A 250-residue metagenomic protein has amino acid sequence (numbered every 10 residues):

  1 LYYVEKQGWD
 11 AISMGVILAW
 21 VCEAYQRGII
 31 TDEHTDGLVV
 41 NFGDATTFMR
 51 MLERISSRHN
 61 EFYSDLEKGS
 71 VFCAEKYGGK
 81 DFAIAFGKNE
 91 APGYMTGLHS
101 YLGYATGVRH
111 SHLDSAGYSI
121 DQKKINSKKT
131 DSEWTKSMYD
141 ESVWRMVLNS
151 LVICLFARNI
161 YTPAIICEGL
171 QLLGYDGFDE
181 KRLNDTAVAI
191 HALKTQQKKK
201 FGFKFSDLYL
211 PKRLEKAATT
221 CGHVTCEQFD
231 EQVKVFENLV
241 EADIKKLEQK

Functional and structural regions predicted by a protein language model:
L1-K250: Extended C-terminal regions of large enzymes
